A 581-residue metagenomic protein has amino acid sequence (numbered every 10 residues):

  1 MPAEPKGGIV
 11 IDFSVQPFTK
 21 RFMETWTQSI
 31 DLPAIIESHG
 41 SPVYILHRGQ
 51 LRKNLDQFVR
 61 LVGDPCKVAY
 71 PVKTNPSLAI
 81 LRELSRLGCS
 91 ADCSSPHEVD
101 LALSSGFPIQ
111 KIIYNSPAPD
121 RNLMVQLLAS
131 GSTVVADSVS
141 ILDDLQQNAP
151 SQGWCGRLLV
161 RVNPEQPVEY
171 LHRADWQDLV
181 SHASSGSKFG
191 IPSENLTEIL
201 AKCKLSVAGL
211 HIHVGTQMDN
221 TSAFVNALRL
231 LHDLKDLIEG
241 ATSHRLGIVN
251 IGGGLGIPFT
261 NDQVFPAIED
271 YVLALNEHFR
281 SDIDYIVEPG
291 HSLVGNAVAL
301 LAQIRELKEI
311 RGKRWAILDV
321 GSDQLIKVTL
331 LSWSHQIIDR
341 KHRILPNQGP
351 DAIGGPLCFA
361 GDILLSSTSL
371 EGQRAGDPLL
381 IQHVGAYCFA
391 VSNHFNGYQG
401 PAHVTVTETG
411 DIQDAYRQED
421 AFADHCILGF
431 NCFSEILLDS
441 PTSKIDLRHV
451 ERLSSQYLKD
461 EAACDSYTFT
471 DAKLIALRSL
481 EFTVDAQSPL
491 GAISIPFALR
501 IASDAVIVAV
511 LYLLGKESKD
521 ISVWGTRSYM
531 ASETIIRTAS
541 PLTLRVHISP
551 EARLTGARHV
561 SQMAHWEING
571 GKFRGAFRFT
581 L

Functional and structural regions predicted by a protein language model:
P2, K6-G7, E165-I310, L370 (+1 more regions): Active-site loop/helix belt of alpha/beta enzymes
P2-R157, S206, G240, R245 (+1 more regions): A charged N-terminal "starter" segment
L51, K73, S95, L127 (+6 more regions): Conserved, mostly hydrophobic/aromatic
T74-P76, H97, A118-D120, S138-S140 (+7 more regions): Active-site-proximal loop/turn and secondary-structure-junction residues that shape catalytic pockets, frequently
D284-N431: Charged (often Lys/Glu-rich) extended helix/loop segments that serve as interaction or gating elements
F430-I493: Non-catalytic linker/capping segments at the edges of enzyme domains
C432-L447, T543, H547-L581: HotDog/MaoC-like acyl-thioester-processing domains
V508-E551, R574-A576: Hydrophobic beta-strand-centered segment that forms part of the acyl-chain substrate-binding groove
